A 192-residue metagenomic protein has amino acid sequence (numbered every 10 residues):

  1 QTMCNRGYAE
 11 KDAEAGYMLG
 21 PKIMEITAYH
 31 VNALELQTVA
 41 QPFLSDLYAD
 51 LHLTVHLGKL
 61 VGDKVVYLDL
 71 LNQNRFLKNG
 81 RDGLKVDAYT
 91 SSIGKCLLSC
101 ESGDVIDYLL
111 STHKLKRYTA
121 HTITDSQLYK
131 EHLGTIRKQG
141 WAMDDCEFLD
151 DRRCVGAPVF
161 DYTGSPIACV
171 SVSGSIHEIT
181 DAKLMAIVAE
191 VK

Functional and structural regions predicted by a protein language model:
C4-E14, M18: Beta-hairpin "wing" of winged helix-turn-helix
G7, T27-V31, R117, G174: Short amphipathic alpha-helical interaction patches enriched in hydrophobic/aromatic residues with interspersed Lys/Arg
A9-E10, L57-G58, V159: A structural signal for short hydrophobic beta-strand segments in well-ordered beta-sheet cores
A13, V61, Y162-T163: Short, ordered coil/turn segments that flank beta-strands lining enzyme active or ligand-binding pockets
G16, G20, A33, Q37 (+6 more regions): Short, structured helix-loop boundary elements
M18-T112: Amphipathic alpha-helical effector-binding/dimerization core of metabolite-sensing transcriptional regulators
T122-K192: Extended hydrophobic
